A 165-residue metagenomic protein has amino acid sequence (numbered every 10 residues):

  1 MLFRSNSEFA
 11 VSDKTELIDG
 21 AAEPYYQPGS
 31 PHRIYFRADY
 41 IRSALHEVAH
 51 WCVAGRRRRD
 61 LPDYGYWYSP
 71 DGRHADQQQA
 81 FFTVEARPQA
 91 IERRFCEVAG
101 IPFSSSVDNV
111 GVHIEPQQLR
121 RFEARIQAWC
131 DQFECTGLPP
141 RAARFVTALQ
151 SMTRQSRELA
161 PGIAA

Functional and structural regions predicted by a protein language model:
E8-P31: An N-terminal domain-cap segment
Q27-S43: Short pre-active-site segment immediately N-terminal to the catalytic Zn-binding motif
R42-G55: Active-site recognition of the HExxH zinc-binding catalytic motif
V53-A86, S105-H113: Post-HEXXH active-site segment of zinc metalloproteases
F82-V98: An active-site-proximal "capping" alpha-helix that borders the catalytic cofactor pocket
R94-N109: Short helix/loop segments within enzyme catalytic domains that coordinate or immediately flank catalytic cofactors
V107-A165: Pan-zinc metallopeptidase signature
